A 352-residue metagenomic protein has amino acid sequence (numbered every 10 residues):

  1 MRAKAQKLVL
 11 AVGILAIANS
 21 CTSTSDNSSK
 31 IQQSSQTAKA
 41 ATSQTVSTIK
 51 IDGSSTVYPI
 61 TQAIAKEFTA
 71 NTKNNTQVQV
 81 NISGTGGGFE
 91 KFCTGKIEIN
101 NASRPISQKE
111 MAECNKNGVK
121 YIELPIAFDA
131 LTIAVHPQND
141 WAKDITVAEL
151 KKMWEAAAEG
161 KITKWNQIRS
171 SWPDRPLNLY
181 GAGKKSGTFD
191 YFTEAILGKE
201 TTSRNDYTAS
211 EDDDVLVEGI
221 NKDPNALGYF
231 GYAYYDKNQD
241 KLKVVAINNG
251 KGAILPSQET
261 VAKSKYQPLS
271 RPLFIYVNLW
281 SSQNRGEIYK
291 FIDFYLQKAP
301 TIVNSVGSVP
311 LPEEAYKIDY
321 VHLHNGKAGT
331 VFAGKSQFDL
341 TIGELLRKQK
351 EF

Functional and structural regions predicted by a protein language model:
M1-V9: Bacterial N-terminal signal peptides that target proteins for export
V12-L15: Short, linear, compositionally biased motifs with a strong N-terminal bias
I17-S20: C-terminal motif of bacterial Sec signal peptides marking the signal peptidase cleavage site
T22-F352: Flexible loop/hinge segments at secondary-structure junctions
